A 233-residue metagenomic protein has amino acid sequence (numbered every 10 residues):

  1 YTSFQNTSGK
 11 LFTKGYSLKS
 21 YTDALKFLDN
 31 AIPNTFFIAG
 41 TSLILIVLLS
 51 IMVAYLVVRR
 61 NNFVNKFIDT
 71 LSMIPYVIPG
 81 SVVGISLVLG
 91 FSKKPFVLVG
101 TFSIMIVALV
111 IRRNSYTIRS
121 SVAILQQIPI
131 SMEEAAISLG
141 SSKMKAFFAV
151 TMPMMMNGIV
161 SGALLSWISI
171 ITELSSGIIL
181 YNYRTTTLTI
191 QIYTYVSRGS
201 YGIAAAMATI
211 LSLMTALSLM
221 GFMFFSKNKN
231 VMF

Functional and structural regions predicted by a protein language model:
Y1-F4, L48-M52, I85, I111-E133 (+1 more regions): Membrane-embedded alpha-helices of multi-pass transport/permease systems
S3-K10, Y16-N30, I171, G177-M223 (+1 more regions): Interhelical loop and adjacent transmembrane-helix boundary motif in polytopic membrane transport permeases
G9-L18, V64-N65, S81-R112, M144 (+1 more regions): Membrane-interfacial helix termini and adjacent extracytoplasmic/periplasmic loops of multi-pass transporters
K26-V57, F67, K143: Transmembrane alpha-helix signature in integral membrane proteins
F27-A39, V77, S86-T117, M156-I159: Loop-to-helix entry region at the N-terminal start of transmembrane alpha-helices in multi-pass membrane transporters
M52-L87: Cytoplasmic-entry segments and transmembrane alpha-helices of multi-pass inner-membrane transporters
Y55-V64, V122-M132, I137, S141-A149 (+1 more regions): C-terminal transmembrane helix and the adjacent membrane-cytosol boundary/short C-terminal tail of inner/organellar
I74, I78, I111, I118-S121 (+3 more regions): Transmembrane alpha-helices
